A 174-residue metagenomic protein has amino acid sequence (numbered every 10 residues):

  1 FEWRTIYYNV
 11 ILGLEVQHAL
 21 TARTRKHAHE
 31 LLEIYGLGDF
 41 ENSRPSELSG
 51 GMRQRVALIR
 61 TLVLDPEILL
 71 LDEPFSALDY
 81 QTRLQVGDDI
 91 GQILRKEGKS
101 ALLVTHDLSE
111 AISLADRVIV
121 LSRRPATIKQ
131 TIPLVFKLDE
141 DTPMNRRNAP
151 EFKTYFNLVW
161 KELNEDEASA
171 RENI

Functional and structural regions predicted by a protein language model:
R4-L12: Short coil-to-helix segment of the ABC ATPase nucleotide-binding domain corresponding to the Q-loop/switch region
I11, E15, A22-F40, Q92: Conserved ABC ATPase "signature" region
S43-S46, L64: Conserved signature/switch motifs of ABC ATPase nucleotide-binding domains
L69-D72: Catalytic Walker B motif of ABC-type/P-loop ATPase nucleotide-binding domains
R83-G98: Helical segment within the ABC ATPase nucleotide-binding domain
G98-V104: Conserved H-loop
R123-T154: Conserved beta-strand-loop-alpha-helix hinge in the C-terminal portion of ABC ATPase nucleotide-binding domains
